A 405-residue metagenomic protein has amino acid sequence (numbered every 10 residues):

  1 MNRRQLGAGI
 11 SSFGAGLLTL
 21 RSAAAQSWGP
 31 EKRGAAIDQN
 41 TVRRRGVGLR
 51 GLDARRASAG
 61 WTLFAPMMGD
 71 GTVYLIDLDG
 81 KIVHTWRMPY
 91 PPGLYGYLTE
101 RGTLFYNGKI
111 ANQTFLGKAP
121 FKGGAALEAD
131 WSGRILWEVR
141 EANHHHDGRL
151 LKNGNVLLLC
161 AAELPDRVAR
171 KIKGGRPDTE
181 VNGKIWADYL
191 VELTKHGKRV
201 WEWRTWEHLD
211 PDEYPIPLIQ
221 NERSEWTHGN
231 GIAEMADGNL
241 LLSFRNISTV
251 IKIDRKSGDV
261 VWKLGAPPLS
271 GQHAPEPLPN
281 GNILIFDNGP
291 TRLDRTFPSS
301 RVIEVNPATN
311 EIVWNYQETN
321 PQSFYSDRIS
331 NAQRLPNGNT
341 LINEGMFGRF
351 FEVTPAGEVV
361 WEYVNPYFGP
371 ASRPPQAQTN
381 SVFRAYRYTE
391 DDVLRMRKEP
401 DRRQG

Functional and structural regions predicted by a protein language model:
M1-G14: N-terminal secretory signal peptides and thylakoid transit peptides that target proteins across membranes
S11-L20, A24-G405: Histidine-/acidic-rich catalytic cores in large beta-rich domains
